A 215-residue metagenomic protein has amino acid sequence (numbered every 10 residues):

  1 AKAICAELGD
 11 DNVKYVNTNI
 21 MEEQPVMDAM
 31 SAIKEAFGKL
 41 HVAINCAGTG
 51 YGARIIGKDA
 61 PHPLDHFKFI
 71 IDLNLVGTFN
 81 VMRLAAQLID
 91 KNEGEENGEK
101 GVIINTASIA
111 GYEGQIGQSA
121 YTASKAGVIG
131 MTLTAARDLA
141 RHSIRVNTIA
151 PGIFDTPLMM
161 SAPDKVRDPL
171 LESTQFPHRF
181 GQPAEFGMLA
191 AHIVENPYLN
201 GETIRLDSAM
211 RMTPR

Functional and structural regions predicted by a protein language model:
M27, G50-K68, Q87, K91-N97 (+2 more regions): Conserved mid-core segment of classical short-chain dehydrogenase/reductases
T49, A60-N80, I104, V128: Catalytic Tyr-X3-Lys loop
D72, D164-E185: Catalytic Tyr-x(3-8)-Lys segment
M82, S124, T132: Active-site helix of classical SDR
Q87, A136-D138: Alpha-helical segment proximal to the catalytic Tyr-Lys
S108: Residue(s) in the substrate-gating loop at a strand-loop-helix junction that position the organic substrate next
A140, R145, L199-E202: Short, small/polar-rich loop/turn modules that mediate ligand/substrate recognition or access, typified
Q182-L206, R211: C-terminal substrate-recognition "lid" of short-chain dehydrogenase/reductases
